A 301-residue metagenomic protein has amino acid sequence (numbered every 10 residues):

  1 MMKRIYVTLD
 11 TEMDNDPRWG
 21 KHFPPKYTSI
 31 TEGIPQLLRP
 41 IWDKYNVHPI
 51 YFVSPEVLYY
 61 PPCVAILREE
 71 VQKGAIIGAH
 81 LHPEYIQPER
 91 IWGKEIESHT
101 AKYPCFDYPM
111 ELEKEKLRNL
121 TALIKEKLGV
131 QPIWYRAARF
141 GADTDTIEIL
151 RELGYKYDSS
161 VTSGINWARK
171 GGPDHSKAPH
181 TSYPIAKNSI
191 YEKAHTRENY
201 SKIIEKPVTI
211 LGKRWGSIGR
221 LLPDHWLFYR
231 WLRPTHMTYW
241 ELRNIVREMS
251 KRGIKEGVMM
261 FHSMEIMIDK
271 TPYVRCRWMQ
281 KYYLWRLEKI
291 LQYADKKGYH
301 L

Functional and structural regions predicted by a protein language model:
M1-K73, Y293: Active-site beta->alpha N-cap acidic-glycine motif
M2-I5, D43-P49, K73-I77, G129-I133 (+4 more regions): Short, well-ordered coil/turn segments that N-cap beta-strands
D10, H80, Y135, L150 (+2 more regions): Conserved, mostly hydrophobic/aromatic
T11-D14, P55-Y59, P83-I86, R139-A142 (+4 more regions): Short, solvent-exposed loop/turn segments at secondary-structure junctions
K21-I30, H48-V57, A101-E113, Q131-A137 (+2 more regions): The substrate-binding groove and active-site-proximal loops of carbohydrate-active enzymes, especially glycoside
S54-G141, I210-G212, E256: Metal-dependent polysaccharide deacetylase catalytic core of the NodB/CE4 family, i.e., the active-site-bearing domain
A137-R252: Active-site-adjacent pocket scaffolds in enzyme catalytic domains
F228-L301: C-terminal domain-boundary segment and adjacent tail
